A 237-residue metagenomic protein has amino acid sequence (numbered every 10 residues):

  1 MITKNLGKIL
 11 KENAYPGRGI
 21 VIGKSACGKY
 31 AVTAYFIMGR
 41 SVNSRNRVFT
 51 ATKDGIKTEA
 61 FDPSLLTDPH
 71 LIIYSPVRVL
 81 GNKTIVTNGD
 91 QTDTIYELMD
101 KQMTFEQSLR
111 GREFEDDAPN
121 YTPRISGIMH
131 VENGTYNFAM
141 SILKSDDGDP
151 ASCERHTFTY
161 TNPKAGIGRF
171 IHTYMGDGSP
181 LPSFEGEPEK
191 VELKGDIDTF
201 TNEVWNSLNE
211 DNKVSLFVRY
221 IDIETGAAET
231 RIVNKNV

Functional and structural regions predicted by a protein language model:
M1-V237: Conserved short alpha-helical segments that host acidic/polar catalytic motifs at enzyme active sites
